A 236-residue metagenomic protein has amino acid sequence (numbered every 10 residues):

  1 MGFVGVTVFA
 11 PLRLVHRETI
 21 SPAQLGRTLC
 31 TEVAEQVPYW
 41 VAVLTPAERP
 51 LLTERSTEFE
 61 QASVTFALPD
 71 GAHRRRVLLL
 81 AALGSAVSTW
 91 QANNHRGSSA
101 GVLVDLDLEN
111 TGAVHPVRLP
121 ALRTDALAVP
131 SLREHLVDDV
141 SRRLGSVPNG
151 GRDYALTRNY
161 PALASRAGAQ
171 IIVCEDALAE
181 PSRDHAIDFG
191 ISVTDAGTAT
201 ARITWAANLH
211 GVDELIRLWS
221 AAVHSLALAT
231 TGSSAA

Functional and structural regions predicted by a protein language model:
M1, E60-R96, S131, G145 (+1 more regions): Acyl activation and transfer enzymes in specialized metabolism, enriched for ANL adenylate-forming modules
M1-A10, P46, E60-S63, R142 (+1 more regions): Acyl-thioester-dependent condensation/acyltransferase catalytic cores
F3, T7-V8, L12-C30, E35-V37 (+2 more regions): Flexible, non-catalytic linker and terminal segments flanking ANL/adenylate-forming cores
P22-H73, A92: Flexible, P/S/T/G-rich "lid" or insertion loops adjacent to the active sites of thioester-utilizing
R27-V37, D70-R76, W90-S182: His-Asp-centered acyl/peptidyl-transfer active-site segments
V41-T45, L51, A155, Q170-A177 (+1 more regions): Regulatory/sensor and coupling segments of signal-transduction and defense proteins
V43, S85-W90, R143-V147, S225 (+1 more regions): Short alpha-helical functional segments enriched in proximate histidine and acidic residues
G97-D107, R183-A236: Extended, hydrophobic beta-loop-alpha segments that form or line the acyl/peptidyl-thioester binding and transfer paths
